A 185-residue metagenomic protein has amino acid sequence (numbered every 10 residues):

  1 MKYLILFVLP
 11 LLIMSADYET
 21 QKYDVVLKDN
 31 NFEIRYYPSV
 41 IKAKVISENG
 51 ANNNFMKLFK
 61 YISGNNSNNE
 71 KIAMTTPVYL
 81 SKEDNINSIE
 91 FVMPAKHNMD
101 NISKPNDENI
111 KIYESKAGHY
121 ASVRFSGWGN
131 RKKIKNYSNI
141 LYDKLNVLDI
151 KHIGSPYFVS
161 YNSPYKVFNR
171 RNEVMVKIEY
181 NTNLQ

Functional and structural regions predicted by a protein language model:
M1-L4: Positively charged n-region of N-terminal signal peptides that target proteins for export
L6-V8: Sec-dependent N-terminal signal peptides
P10-Q185: A solvent-exposed interaction/effector surface
